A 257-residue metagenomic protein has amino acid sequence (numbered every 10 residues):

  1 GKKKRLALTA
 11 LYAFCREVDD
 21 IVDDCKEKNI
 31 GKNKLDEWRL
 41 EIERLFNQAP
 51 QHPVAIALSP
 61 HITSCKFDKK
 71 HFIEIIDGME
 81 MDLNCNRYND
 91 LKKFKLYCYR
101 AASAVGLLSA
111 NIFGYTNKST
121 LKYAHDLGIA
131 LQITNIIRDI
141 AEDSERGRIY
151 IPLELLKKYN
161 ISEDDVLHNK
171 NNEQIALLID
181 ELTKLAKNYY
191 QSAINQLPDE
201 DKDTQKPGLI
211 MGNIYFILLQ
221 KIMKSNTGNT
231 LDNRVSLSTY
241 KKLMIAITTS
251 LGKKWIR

Functional and structural regions predicted by a protein language model:
G1-Q132, I137, A141-R257: Catalytic cores of Mg2+-dependent Asp-rich isoprenoid enzymes
